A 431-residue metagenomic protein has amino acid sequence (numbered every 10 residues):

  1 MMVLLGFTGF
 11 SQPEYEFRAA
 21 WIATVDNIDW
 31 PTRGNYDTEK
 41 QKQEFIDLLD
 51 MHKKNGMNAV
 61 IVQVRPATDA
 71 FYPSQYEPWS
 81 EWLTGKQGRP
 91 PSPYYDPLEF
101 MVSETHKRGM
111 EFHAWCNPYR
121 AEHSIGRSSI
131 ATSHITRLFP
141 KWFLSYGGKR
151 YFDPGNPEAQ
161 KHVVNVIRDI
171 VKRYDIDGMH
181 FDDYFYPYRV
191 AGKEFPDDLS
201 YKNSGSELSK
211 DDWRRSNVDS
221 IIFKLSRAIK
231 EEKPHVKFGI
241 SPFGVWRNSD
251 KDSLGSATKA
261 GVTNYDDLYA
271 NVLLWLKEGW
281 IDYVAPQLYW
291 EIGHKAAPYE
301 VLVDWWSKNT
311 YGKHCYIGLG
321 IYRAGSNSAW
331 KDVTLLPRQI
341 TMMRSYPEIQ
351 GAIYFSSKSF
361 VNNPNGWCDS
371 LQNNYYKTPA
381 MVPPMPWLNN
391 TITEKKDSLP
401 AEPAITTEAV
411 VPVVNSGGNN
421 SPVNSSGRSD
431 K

Functional and structural regions predicted by a protein language model:
Y15, A23-Q43, Y119-D169, R173 (+1 more regions): Active-site-adjacent "subsite" loops/lids of carbohydrate-active enzymes
T24, I240-K259, L302-L336: Active-site clefts of carbohydrate-active enzymes
Q43-D69: Catalytic domains of carbohydrate-active enzymes, especially glycoside hydrolases
L48-M57, M101-R108, H134, R150-F185 (+1 more regions): An active-site-proximal structural segment forming one wall of the substrate-binding cleft that immediately precedes
V62, P66-C116, E207-E232: Aromatic-lined substrate-binding rim segments of carbohydrate-active enzymes
A70-G85, R120-Y146, D183-G205, D250-G261: Aromatic- and acidic-residue-enriched segments that line the glycan-binding/catalytic groove of carbohydrate-active
H162-V166, R173, G178-F181, F185-G255 (+3 more regions): Active-site neighborhood of glycoside hydrolase catalytic domains
Y269-L273, K277-H294, G312-T391: Substrate-binding cleft of secreted/luminal carbohydrate-active enzymes
